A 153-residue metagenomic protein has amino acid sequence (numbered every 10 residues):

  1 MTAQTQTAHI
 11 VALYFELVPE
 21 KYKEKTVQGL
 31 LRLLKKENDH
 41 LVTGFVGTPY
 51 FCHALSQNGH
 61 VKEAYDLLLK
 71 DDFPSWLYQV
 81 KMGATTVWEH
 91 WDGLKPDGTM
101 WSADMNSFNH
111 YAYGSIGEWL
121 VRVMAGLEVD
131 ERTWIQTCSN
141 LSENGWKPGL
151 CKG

Functional and structural regions predicted by a protein language model:
M1-M100: Catalytic cores of carbohydrate-active enzymes
K62-G153: Non-catalytic C-terminal accessory modules of carbohydrate-active enzymes
